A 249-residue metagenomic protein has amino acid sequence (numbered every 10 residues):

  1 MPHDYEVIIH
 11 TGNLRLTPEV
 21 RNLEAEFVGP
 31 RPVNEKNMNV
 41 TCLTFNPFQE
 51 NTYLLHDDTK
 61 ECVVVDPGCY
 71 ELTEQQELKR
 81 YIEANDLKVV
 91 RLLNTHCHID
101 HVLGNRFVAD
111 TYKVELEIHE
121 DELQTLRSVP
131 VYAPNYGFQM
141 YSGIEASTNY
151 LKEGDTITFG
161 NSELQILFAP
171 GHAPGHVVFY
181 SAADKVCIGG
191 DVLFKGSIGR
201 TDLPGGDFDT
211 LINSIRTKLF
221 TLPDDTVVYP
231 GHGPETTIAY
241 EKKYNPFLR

Functional and structural regions predicted by a protein language model:
M1-N37: N-terminal amphipathic/basic-hydrophobic helices that include classical n-h-c signal peptides and signal-anchor
P2-H3, H10, N37-N85, V178-G189: Conserved beta-strand hairpin/beta-sheet module of binuclear metal-dependent hydrolase folds, prominently
E6-L14, C69-Y70, V131-P134, T156 (+1 more regions): Metallo-beta-lactamase
G12, C69-F159, K243-F247: Active-site HxH/HxHxD metal-binding segment of metal-dependent hydrolases
R31-V33, L43, L55, D155-F159: Short acidic-hydrophobic surface loop/beta-edge motif
L43-T44, A146-N149, F168-P170: Short Gly/Pro-enriched turn/cap motifs at secondary-structure boundaries
L55, T95, A169: Conserved S/T- and glycine-rich ATP-binding loop of Class I adenylate-forming
V65, L116-E120, I188-G189, P230: Hydrophobic residues in well-ordered beta-strands that form the structural core
